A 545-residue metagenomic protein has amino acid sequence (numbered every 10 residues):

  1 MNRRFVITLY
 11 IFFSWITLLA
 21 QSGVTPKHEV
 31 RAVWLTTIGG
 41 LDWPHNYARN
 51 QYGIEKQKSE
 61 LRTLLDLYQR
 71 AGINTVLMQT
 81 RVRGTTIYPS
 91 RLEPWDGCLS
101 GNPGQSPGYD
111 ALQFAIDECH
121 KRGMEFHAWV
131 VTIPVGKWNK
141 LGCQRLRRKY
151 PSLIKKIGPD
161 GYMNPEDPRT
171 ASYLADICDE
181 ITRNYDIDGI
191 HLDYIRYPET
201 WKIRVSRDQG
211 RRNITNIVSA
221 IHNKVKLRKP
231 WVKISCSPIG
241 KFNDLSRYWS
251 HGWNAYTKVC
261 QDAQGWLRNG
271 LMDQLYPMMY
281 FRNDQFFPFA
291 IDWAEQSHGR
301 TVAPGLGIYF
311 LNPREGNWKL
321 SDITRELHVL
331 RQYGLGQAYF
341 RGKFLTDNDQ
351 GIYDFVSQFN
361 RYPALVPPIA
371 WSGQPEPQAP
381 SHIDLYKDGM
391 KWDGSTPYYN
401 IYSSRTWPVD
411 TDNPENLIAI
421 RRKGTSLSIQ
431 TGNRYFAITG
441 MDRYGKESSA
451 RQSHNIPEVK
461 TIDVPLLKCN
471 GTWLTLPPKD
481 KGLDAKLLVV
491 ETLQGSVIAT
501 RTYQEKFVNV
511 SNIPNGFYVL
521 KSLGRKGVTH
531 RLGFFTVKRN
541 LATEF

Functional and structural regions predicted by a protein language model:
H28-V30, W34-S59, H127-N184: Active-site-adjacent "subsite" loops/lids of carbohydrate-active enzymes
K56-T85, N184-I187: Catalytic domains of carbohydrate-active enzymes, especially glycoside hydrolases
E125-K137, H191-L192, G210-Y256, T301-L311: Aromatic-lined carbohydrate-recognition surfaces of secreted/lumenal glycan-active proteins
A263-Q264, R268-F286, T301-S372: Substrate-binding cleft of secreted/luminal carbohydrate-active enzymes
F355-S395, G445-E458: Pro/Thr/Ser/Gly-rich low-complexity, intrinsically disordered linker/stalk tracts
Y399-T431: Recognizes extended acidic, P/S/T-rich segments that occur within or adjacent to Ig-like beta-sandwich modules
L427-S448: Beta-strand-rich modules
P457-T461, T475-P477, V497, N515-F545: C-terminal tail/sorting-segment detector
